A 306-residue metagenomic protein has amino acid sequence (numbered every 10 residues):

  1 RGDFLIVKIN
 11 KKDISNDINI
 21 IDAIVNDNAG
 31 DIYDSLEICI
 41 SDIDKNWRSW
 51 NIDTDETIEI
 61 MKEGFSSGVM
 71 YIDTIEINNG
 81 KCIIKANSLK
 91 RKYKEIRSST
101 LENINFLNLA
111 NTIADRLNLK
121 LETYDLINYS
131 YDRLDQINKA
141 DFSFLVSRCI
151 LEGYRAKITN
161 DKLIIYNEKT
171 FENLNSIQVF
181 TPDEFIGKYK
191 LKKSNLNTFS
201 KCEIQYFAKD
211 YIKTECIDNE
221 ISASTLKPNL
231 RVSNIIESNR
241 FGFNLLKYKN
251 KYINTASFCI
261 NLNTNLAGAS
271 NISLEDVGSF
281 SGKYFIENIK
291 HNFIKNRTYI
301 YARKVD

Functional and structural regions predicted by a protein language model:
R1-K92, F185: Assembly/oligomerization scaffold segments
D13-N19, G68-D73, R97, L101-E102 (+3 more regions): Short amphipathic beta-strand/extended segments with alternating polar/hydrophobic composition
I21-N51, F185-D306: An acidic/polar, Gly/Ser/Thr-rich interaction patch typically located in mid-to-C-terminal regions of proteins
I38, S98-L121, Q136-N160, I204 (+1 more regions): Amphipathic, non-transmembrane alpha-helical segments in extracytoplasmic/periplasmic proteins
R48-I60, K94-I104, A269-E275: Extended Gly/Ser/Thr-rich low-complexity repeat segments, especially those forming or decorating extracellular
I75-S88, I96, N292-K304: Short, solvent-exposed secondary-structure boundary/capping segments
K81-S88, L121, D125-N195: Short beta-strand-centered interaction patches in the first periplasmic/extracellular domains of large envelope
R116, D125, G242-L245: Strongly charged, low-complexity linkers/loops
